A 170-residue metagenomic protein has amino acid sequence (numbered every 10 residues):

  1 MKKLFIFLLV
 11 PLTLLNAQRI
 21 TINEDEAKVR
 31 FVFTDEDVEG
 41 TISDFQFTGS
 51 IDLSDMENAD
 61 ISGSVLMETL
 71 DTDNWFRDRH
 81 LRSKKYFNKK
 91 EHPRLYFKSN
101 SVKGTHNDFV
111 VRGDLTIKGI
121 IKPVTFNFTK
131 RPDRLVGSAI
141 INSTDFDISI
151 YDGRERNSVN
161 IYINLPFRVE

Functional and structural regions predicted by a protein language model:
K3-L15: Sec-dependent N-terminal signal peptides
A17-E170: Low-complexity, acidic/polar, glycine-enriched regions of mature
